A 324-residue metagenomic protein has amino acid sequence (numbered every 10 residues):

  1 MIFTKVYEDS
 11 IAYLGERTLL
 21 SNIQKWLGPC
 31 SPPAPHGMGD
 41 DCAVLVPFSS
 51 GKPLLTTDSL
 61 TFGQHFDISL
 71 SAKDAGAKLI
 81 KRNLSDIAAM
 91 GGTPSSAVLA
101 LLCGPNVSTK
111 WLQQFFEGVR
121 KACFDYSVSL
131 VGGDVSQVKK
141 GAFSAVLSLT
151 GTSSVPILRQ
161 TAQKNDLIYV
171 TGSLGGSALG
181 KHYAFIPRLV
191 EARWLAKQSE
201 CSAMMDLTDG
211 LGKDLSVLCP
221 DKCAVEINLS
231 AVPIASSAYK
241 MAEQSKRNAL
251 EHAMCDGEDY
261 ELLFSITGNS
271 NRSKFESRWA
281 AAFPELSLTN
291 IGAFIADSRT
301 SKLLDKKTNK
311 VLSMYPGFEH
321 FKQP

Functional and structural regions predicted by a protein language model:
M1-S71, M90, L99, E117-C123 (+2 more regions): Extreme N-terminal cap/leader segments of soluble proteins
F3, I11, L215, E276-P324: Acidic, Ser/Thr/Pro-rich beta/coil linker or hinge segments at domain junctions
H36, I68-R82, N106-E117: Glycine-rich anion/phosphate-binding loops
P47-S49, P53, L60, T93-A178: Glycine-rich anion-binding loops of enzyme active sites
K73-S96, E117-D125, L211-L218: Small-aliphatic-rich amphipathic alpha-helix that forms the alpha element of a beta-alpha
N106, Y183-E258: Active-site-proximal betaalpha loop/short-helix elements that scaffold phosphoryl/nucleotidyl transfer chemistry
T109-K110, P156-I157, N269-R278: Short, conserved charged micro-motifs
T150, L263-T267: Short hydrophobic/aromatic beta-strand micro-patches that form the beta-sheet surface supporting nucleotide- or nucleic
